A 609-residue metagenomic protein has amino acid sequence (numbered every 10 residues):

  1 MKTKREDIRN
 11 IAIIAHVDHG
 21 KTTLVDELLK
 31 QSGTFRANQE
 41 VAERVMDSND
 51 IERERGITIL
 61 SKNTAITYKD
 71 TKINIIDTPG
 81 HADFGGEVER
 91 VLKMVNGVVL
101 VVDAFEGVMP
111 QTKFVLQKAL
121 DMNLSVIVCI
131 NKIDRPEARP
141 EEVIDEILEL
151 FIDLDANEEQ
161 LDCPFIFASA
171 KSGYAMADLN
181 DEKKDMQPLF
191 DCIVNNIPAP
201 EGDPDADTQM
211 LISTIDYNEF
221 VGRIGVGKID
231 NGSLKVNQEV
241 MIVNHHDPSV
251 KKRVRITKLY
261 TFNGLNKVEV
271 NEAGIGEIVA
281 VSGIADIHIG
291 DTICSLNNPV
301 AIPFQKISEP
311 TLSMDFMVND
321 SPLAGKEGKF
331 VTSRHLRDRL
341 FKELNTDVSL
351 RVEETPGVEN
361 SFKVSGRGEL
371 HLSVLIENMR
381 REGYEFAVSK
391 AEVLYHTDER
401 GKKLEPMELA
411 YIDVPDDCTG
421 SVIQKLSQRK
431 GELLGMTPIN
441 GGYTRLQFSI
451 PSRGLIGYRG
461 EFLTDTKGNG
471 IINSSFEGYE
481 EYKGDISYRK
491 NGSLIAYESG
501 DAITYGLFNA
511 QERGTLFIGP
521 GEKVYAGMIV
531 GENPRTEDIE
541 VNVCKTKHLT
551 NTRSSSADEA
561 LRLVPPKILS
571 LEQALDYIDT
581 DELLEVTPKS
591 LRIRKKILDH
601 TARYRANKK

Functional and structural regions predicted by a protein language model:
M1-V102, E106, E146, I215-N218: P-loop NTPase switch module centered on the Walker A-proximal segment
V41-R44, L154-I166, P200-L211, V240 (+9 more regions): Interdomain boundary/hinge elements
T78-F84, L92-L116, L120-E142: Conserved Switch II/interswitch segment of TRAFAC-class P-loop GTPases
S125, R135-N195: Canonical P-loop GTPase G-domain recognition
S169, P356-H371: Short glycine/threonine-rich beta-strand-turn micro-motifs
Q209-M314, A324-K326, R337, N491 (+3 more regions): Conserved nucleotide-binding/hydrolysis modules and their immediate coupling elements across P-loop/ASCE NTPase motors
S233, A285-D286, G366-L372, D416-T419 (+1 more regions): Helix N-cap motif at beta-to-alpha junctions
F262, K267-V270, L404, I450 (+3 more regions): Long insertion/accessory domains within large nucleic-acid-processing enzymes
